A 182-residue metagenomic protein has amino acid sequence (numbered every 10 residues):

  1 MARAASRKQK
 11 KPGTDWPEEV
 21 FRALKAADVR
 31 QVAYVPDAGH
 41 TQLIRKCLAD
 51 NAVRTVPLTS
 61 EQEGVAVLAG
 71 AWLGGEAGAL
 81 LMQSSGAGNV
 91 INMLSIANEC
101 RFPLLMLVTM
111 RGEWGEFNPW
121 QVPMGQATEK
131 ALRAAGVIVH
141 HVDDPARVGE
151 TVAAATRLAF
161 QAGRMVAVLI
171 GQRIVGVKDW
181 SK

Functional and structural regions predicted by a protein language model:
A2-K182: Thiamine diphosphate
